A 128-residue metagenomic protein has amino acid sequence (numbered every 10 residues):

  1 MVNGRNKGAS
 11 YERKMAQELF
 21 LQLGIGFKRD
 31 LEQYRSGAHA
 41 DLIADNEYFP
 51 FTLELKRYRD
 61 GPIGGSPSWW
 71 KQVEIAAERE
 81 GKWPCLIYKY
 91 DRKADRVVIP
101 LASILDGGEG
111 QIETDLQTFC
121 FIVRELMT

Functional and structural regions predicted by a protein language model:
M1-T128: Catalytic phosphate/metal-binding cores of nucleic-acid and nucleotide-processing enzymes, i.e., regions that mediate
